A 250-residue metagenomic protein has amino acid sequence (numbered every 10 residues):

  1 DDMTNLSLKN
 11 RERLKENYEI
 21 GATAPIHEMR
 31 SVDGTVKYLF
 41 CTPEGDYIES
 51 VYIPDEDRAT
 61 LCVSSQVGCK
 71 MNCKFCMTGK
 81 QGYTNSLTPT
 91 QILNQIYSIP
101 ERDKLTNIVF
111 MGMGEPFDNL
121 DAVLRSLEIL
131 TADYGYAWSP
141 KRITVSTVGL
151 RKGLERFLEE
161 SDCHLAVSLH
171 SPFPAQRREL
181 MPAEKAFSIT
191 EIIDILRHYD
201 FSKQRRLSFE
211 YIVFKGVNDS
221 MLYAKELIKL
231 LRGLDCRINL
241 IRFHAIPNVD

Functional and structural regions predicted by a protein language model:
D1-A59: Flexible, acidic/Gly-rich N-terminal and inter-domain linker regions that tether and position cofactor-handling modules
T4-N5, V63, S86, S139: Non-catalytic, surface-exposed connector residues within folded enzymatic/regulatory domains
S31, S64-S65, S146, S168: Short linear Ser/Thr-Pro motifs
K37, T60-S64, V109, T144: Short aromatic/hydrophobic contact patches that present stacked aromatics for nucleic-acid/ligand binding
P54-Q91, S98: Canonical Radical SAM [4Fe-4S] cluster-binding loop centered on the CxxxCxxC motif and its immediate flanking residues
Q91, Q95, R125-S126: Alpha-helical scaffold elements adjacent to nucleotide-binding pockets in ATP/GTP-utilizing enzyme cores
P100-N107, G112-D250: Conserved AdoMet/S-adenosylmethionine-binding subsite of the radical SAM
